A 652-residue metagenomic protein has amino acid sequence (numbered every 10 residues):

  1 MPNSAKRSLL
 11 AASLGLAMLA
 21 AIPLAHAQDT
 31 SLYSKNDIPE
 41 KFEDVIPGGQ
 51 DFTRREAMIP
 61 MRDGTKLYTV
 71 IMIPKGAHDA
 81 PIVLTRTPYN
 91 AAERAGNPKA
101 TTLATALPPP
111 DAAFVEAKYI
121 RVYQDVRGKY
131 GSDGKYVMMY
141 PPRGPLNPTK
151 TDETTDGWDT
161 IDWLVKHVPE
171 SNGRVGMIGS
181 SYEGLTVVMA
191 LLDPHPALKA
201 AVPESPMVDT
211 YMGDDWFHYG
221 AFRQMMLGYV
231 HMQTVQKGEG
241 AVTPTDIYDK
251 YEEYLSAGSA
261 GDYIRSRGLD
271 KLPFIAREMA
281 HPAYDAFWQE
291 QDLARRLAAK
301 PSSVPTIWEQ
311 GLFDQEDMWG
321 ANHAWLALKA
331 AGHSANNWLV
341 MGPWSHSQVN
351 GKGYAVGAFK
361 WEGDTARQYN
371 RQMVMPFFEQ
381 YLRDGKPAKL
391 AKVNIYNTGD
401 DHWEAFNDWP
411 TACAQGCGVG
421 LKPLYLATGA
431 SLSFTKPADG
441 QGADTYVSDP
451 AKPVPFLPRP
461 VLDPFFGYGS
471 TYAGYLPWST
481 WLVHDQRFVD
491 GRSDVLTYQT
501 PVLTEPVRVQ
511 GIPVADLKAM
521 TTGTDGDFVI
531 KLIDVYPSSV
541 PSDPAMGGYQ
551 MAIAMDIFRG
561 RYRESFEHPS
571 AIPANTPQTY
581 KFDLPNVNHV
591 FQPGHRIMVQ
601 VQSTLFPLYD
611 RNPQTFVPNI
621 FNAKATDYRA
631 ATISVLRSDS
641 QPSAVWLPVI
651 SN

Functional and structural regions predicted by a protein language model:
D29, P39, L255, V356-N652: C-terminal, loop-rich substrate-recognition/catalytic regions characterized by aromatic stacking residues
I38-A77, Q499, L503-E505, H568 (+1 more regions): N-terminal cap/lid segment of alpha/beta-hydrolase-fold proteins
F42, A104-P108, E116, G131 (+3 more regions): Accessory cap/linker subdomain of secreted extracellular hydrolases
K75-H167, D215, G351-W361, R492 (+5 more regions): Cap/lid segment of the alpha/beta-hydrolase catalytic domain
P169-S181: Alpha/beta-hydrolase fold nucleophile elbow
G179-M189: Glycine-rich nucleophile elbow surrounding the catalytic serine of serine-hydrolase chemistry
W308-Q310: Short beta-strand/loop motif that positions the catalytic acidic residue of the alpha/beta-hydrolase fold
Q315-N322: Conserved alpha/beta-hydrolase "acid-adjacent" motif
